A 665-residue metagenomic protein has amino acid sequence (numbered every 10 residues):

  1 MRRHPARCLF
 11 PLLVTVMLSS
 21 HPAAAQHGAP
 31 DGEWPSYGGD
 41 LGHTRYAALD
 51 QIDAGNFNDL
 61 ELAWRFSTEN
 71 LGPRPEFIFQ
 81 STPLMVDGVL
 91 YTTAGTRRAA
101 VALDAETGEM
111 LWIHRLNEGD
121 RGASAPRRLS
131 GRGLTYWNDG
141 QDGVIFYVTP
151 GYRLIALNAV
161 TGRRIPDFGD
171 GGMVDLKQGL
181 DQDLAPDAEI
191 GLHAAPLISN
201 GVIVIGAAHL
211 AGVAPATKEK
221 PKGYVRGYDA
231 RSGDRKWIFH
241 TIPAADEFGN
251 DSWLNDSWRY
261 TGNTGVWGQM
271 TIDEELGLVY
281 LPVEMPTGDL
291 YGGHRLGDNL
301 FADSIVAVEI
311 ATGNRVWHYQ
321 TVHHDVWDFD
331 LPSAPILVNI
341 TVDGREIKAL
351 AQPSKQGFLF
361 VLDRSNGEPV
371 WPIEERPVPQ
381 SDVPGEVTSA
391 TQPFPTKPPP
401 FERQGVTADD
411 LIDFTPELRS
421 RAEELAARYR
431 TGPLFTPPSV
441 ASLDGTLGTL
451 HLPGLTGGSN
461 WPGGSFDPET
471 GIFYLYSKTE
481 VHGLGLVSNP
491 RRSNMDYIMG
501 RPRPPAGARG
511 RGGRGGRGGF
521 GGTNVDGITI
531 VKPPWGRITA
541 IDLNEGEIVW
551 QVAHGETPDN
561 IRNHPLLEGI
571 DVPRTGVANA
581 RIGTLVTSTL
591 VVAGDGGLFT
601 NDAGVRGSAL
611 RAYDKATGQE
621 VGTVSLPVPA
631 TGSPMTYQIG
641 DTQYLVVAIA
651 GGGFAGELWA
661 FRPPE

Functional and structural regions predicted by a protein language model:
C8-S20: Bacterial N-terminal signal peptides
A24-Q51, A390-E424, R501-R503, R509-R517: N-terminal pre-domain segments of enzymes
W34-G38, E76-G95, A99, P126-R153 (+12 more regions): Repeat-blade elements of multi-bladed beta-propeller folds
H43-G140, V144-K177: N-terminal cofactor/phosphate-binding cores enriched in small/glycine residues, especially glycine-rich loops such as
A63, E109-I113, R163-P166, D175 (+5 more regions): A structural motif specific to WD40 beta-propellers
F66-T82, I113-G140, D170-A195, A211 (+10 more regions): Extracytoplasmic beta-rich repeat domains
L157, T161-G162, K220-D234, R295-N314 (+4 more regions): Beta-propeller blade signature
A334-V383, A650, W659-E665: Phosphate/diphosphate-binding loops
